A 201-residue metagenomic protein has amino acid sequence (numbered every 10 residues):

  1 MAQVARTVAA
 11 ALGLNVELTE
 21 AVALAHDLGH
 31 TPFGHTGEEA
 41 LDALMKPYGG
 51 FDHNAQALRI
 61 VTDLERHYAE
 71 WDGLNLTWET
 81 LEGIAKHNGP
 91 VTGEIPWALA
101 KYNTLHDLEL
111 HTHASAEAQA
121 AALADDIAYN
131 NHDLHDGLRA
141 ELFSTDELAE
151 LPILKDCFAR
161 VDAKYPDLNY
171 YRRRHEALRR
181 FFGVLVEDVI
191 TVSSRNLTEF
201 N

Functional and structural regions predicted by a protein language model:
A2-N54, L58-I60: Well-ordered mid-protein domain cores that form the structural environment of catalytic cofactors
Q3-V8, E17, F51-A55, I60-A69 (+1 more regions): Histidine-centered, transition-metal-coordinating active-site segments
